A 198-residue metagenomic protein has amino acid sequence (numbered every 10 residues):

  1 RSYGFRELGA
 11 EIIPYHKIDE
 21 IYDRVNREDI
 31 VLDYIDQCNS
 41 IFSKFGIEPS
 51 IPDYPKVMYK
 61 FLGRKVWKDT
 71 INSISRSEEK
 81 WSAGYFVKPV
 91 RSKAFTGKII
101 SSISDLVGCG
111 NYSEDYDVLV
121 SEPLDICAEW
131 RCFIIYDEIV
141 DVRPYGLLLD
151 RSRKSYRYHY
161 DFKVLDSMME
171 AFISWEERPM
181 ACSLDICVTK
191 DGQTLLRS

Functional and structural regions predicted by a protein language model:
R1-F5, I12-F172: Active-site nucleotide/adenylate-binding loops and adjacent lid/helix of ATP-dependent enzymes
I134-V142, W175-S198: Conserved metal-phosphate-binding beta-hairpin within the catalytic cores of diverse ATP-dependent phosphoryl-transfer
